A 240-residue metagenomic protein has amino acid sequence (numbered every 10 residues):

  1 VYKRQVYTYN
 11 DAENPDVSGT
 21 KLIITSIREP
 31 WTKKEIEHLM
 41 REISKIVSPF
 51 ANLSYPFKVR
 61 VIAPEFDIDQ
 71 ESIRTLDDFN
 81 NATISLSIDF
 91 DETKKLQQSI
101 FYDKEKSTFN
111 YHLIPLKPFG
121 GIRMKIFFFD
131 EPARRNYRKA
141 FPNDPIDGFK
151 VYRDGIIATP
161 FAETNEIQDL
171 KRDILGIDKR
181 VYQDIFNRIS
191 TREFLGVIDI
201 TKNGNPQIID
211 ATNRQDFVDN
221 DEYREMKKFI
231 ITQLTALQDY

Functional and structural regions predicted by a protein language model:
V1-Y2, I198: Hydrophobic aliphatic residue packing
K3-T164: Interdomain "switch/hinge" adjacent to the Bergerat
W31, E105-Y240: Charged regulatory segments coupled to nucleotide-binding catalytic modules in large multidomain enzymes
